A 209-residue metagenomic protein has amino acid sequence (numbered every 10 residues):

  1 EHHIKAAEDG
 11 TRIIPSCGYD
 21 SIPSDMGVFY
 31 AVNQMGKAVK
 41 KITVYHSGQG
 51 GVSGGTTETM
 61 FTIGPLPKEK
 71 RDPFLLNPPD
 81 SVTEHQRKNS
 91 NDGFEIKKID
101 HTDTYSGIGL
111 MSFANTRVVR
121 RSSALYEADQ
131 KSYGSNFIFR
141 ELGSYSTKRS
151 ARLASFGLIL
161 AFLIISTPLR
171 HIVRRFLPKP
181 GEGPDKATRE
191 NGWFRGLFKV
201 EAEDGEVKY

Functional and structural regions predicted by a protein language model:
E1-T11: Rossmann-fold NAD(P)-binding glycine/threonine-rich loop
A7, F29, N33-Y209: C-terminal catalytic/substrate-binding lobe primarily of soluble NAD(P)-dependent oxidoreductases
I13-P15, V44: General beta-strand structural signal in soluble alpha/beta enzymes
G18-D25, Q49-G51: Gly/Ser/Thr-rich loops at beta-strand to alpha-helix junctions that form or flank small-molecule/cofactor-binding
